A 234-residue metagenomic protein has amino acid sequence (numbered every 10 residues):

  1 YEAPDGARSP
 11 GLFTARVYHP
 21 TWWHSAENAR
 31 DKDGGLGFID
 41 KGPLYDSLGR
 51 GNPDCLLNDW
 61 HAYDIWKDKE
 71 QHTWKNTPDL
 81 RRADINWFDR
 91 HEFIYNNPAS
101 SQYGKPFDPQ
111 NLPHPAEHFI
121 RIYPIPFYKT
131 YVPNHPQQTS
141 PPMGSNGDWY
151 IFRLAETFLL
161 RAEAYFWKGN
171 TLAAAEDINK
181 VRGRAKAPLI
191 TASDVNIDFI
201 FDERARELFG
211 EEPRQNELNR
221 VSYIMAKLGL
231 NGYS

Functional and structural regions predicted by a protein language model:
Y1-L48, Y165, N170-K186, I190-S193 (+2 more regions): Aromatic-residue-lined binding/catalytic grooves and analogous aromatic/hydrophobic interfacial grooves in multimeric
Y1-R153, Y233-S234: Elongated scaffold/linker segments in the mid-to-C-terminal portions of large proteins
T73, P141-M143, D148, T191 (+2 more regions): Residue-level signal for the start and early helices of compact helical domains
D79-D84, D148-G183, I197-E207: Extended, hydrophobic/aromatic-rich amphipathic alpha-helical segments that build helical scaffolds
W87, A205, Y223: Residues that form or immediately flank small-molecule/cofactor binding pockets and catalytic motifs
